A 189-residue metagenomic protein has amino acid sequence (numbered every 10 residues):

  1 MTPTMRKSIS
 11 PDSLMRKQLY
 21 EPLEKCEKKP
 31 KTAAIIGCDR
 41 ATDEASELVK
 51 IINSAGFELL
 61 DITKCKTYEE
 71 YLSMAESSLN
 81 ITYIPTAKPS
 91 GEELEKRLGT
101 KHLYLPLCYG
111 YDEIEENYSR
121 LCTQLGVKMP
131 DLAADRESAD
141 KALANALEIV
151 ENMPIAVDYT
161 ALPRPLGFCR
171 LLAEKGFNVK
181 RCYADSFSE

Functional and structural regions predicted by a protein language model:
M1-E189: An N-terminal assembly and electron-transfer interface module characteristic of large anaerobic redox and radical
